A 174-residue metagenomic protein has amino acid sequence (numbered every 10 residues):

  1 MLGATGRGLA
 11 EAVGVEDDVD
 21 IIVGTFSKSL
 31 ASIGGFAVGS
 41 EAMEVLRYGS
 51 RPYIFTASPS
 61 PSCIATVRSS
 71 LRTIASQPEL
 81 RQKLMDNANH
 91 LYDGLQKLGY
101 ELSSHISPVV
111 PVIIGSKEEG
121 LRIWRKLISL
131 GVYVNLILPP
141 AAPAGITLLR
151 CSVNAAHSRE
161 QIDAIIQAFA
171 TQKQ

Functional and structural regions predicted by a protein language model:
M1-A12: Conserved PLP phosphate-binding loop immediately N-terminal to the Schiff-base lysine helix in PLP-dependent enzymes
A4, T25-S27, G39-E41, I137: Fold-independent oxyanion-binding glycine-rich loops and adjacent beta-strand/coil segments at enzyme active sites
I21-V23, I33-P78: Conserved core segment of the aminotransferase class I/II
F26-S27, Y100-L102, P140-P143: Replace "in large, NTP-powered and nucleic-acid-processing enzymes" with "in large, NTP-powered factors and other
V38, P111-G115, S152-N154: Short hydrophobic/aromatic beta-strand micro-patches that form the beta-sheet surface supporting nucleotide- or nucleic
P61, S116, P139-A144: AMP-binding (ANL) adenylation modules
R68-Y133: Conserved PLP-dependent catalytic core of the aminotransferase class-I/II
S129-L130, A141-Q174: PLP-dependent enzyme catalytic core of the Aspartate aminotransferase-like
